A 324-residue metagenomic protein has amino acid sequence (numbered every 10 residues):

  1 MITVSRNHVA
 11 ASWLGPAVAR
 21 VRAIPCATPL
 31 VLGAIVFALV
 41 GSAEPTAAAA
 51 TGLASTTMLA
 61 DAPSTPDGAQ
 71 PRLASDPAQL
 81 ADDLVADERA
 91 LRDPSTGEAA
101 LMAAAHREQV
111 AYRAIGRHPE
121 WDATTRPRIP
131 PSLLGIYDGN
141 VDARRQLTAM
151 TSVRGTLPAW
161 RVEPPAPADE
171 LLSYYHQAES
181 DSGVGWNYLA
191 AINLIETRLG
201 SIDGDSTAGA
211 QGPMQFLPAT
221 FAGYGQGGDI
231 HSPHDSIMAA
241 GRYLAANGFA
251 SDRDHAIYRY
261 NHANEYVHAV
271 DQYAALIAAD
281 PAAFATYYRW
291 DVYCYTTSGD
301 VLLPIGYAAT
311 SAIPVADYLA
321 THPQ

Functional and structural regions predicted by a protein language model:
M1-V21: N-terminal secretory signal peptides that target proteins for export/translocation
R22-V36: Sec-dependent N-terminal signal peptides
F37-A62: C-terminal region of N-terminal signal peptides and the immediate post-cleavage residues of exported proteins
D61-L172: N-terminal export signals and maturation junctions of secreted/periplasmic proteins
E120-P304: Catalytic glycan-binding domains that act on GlcNAc-containing polysaccharides
Y295-Q324: Intrinsically disordered, low-complexity polar segments
